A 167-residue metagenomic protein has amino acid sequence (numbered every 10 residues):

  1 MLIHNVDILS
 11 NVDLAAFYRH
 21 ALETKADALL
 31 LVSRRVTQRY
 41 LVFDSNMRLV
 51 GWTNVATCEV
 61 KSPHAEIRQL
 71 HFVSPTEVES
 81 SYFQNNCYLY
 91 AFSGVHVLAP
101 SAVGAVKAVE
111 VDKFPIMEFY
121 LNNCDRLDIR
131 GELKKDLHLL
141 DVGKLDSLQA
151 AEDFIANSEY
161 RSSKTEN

Functional and structural regions predicted by a protein language model:
L2, L9-S10, A15-L22, R35-V36 (+1 more regions): Catalytic-core segments of class I nucleotidyltransferases/pyrophosphorylases that form NMP-activated intermediates
T24-R34: A short, conserved acidic/glycine-rich loop-to-beta-strand motif that forms the donor nucleotide-sugar/metal
Q38-Y40: Glycine-rich phosphate-binding loop of ATP-grasp-fold ATP-dependent ligases
